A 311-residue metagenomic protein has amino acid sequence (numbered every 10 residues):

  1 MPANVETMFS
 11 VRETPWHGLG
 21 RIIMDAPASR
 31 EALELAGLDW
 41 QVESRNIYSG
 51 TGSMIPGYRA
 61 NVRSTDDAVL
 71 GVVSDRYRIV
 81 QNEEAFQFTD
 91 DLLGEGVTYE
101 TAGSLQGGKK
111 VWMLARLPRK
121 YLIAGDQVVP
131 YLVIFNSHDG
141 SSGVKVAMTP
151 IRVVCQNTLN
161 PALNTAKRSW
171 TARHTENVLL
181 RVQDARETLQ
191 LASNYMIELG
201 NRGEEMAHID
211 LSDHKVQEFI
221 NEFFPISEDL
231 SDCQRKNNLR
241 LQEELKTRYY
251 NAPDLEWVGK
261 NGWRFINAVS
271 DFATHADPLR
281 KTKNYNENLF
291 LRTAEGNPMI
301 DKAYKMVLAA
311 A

Functional and structural regions predicted by a protein language model:
M1-I47, R119-A311: Intrinsically disordered, low-complexity regions enriched in serine/threonine
M1-L105, D210: N-terminal low-complexity, intrinsically disordered segments
N61, M113-A115, I134: Generic structural hydrophobic/aromatic packing signal, biased to beta-strands
F88, G94-I123, R292: Ser/Thr-rich, low-complexity intrinsically disordered terminal regions
